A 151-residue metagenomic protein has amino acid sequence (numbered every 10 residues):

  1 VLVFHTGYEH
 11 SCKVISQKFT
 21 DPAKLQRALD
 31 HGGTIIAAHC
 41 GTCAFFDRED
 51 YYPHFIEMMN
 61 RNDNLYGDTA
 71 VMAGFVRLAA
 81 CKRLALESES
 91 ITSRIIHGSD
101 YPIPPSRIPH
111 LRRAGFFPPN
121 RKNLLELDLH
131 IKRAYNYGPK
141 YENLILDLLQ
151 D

Functional and structural regions predicted by a protein language model:
V1-Y51: Divalent metal-binding pocket/active-site signature
T34-D151: H/E-rich (His + Asp/Glu) clusters that bind or coordinate divalent metals
